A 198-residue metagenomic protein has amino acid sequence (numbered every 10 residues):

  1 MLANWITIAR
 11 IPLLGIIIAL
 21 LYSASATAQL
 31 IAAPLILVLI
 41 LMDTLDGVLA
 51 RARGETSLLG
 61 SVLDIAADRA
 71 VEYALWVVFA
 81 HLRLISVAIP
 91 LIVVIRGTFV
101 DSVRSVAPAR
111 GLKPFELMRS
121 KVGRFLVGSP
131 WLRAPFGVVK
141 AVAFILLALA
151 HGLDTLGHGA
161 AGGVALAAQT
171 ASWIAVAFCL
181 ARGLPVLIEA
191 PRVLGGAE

Functional and structural regions predicted by a protein language model:
L2-T7, I11-L14, A33-L37, I65-E198: A feature for the membrane-embedded catalytic helix bundles of lipid/isoprenoid biosynthetic enzymes
I18-A28: Short, hydrophobic transmembrane alpha-helix segments
D43, D64: Conserved G/P- and acidic residue-centered "switch" motifs that form tight phosphate/ATP-binding loops in soluble
